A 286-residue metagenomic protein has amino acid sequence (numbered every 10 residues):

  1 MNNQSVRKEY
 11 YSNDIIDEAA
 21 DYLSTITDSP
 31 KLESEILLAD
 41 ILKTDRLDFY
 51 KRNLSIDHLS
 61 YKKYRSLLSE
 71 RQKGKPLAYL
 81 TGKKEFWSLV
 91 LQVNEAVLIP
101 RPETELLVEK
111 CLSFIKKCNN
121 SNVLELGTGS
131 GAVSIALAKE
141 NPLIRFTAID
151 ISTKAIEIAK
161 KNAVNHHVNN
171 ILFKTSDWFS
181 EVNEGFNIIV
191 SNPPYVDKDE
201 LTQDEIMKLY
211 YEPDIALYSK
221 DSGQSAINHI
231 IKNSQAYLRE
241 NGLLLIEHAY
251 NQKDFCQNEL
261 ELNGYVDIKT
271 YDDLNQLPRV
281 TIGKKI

Functional and structural regions predicted by a protein language model:
N2-Y64: A short N-terminal interaction module
L23, I115, A163, S234 (+1 more regions): Conserved hydrophobic residues forming the short capping helix/wall of the S-adenosyl-L-methionine
T27, N141-L143, V164-N169, Y237 (+1 more regions): Short helix-capping segments at alpha-helix termini
A39-S113: Conserved AdoMet
A78, V196-D199, N251: Active-site beta-alpha loop architecture of Rossmann-like, nucleotide-cofactor-dependent enzymes
E103-T202, H229: Conserved SAM/SAH cofactor-binding pocket of Class I
Y195-A226: Mobile active-site "lid"/loop adjacent to the S-adenosyl-L-methionine
D221-K284: Conserved Class I SAM-dependent methyltransferase catalytic core
